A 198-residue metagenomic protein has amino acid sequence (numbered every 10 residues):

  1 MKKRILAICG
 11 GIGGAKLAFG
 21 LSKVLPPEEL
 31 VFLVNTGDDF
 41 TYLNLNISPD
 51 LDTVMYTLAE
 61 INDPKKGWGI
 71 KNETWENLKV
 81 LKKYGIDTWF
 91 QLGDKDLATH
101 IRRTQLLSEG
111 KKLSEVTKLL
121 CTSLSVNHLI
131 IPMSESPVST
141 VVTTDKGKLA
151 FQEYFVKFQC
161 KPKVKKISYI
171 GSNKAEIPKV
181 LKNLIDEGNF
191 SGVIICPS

Functional and structural regions predicted by a protein language model:
K2-I5: Extreme N-terminal starter segment of soluble prokaryotic enzymes
I8-K16, K23, F32, T36-L45: Metallocofactor- and cofactor-centric catalytic cores in central/energy metabolism, strongly enriched
G13-L17, E29, E73, N77 (+4 more regions): General structural feature for long, well-ordered alpha-helical segments within catalytic domains of soluble enzymes
K23-E28, E187: Short, conserved loop/helix-junction motifs that constitute active-site signature segments in enzyme catalytic cores
N35-Y169: Electropositive, gly/pro-rich neighborhoods at or near active sites that engage anionic ligands
K165-I185: Active-site glycine-rich loop that binds ribose-phosphate moieties when present
N189-S198: Short acidic, glycine-rich surface-loop motifs adjacent to enzyme active sites
